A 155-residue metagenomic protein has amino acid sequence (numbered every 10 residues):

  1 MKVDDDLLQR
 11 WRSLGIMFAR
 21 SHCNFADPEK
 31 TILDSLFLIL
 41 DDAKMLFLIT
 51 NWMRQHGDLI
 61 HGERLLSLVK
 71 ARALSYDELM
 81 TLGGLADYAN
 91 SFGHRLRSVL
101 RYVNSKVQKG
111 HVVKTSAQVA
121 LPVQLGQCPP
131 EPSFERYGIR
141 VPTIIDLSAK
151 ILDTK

Functional and structural regions predicted by a protein language model:
M1: Basic, Lys/Arg-rich alpha-helical nucleic-acid-recognition elements, primarily the DNA-binding modules of transcription
L7-Q9: Functionally critical loop-and-helix segments that line ligand-binding/catalytic clefts of soluble enzyme domains
R12-K109: Mid-protein regulatory/catalytic core that forms ligand/cofactor-binding pockets and protein-protein interaction
H94-K155: Charge-dense, extended regions
